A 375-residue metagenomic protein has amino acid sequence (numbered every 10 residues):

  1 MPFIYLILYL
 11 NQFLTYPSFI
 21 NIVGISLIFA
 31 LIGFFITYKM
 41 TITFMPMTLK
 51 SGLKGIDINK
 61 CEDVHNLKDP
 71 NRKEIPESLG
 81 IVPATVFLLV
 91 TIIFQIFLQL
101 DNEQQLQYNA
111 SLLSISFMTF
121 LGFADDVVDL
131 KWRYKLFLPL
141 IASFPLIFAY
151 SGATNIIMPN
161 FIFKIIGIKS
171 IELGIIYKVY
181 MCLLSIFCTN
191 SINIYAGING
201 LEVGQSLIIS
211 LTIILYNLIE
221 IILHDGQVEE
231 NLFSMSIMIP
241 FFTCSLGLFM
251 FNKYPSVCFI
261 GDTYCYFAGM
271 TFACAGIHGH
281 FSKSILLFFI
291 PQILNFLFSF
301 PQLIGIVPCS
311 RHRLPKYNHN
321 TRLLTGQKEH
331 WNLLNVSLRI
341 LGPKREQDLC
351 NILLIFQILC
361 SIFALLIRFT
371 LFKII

Functional and structural regions predicted by a protein language model:
P2-G52, P83-F120, I176-L183, E202-I375: Alpha-helical transmembrane segments
I42-I56, S151-M158: Juxtamembrane interfacial secondary-structure elements that flank transmembrane helices in multi-pass membrane proteins
N59-P76: Juxtamembrane helix-capping/reentrant segments at transmembrane boundaries
H65, N155-E172, L324-N335: Extracytosolic (periplasmic/ER-lumenal) interhelical loops and adjacent juxtamembrane/interface segments of multi-pass
P70-I75, K164-I176: Short aromatic-rich membrane-water interface segments that cap or initiate transmembrane helices in multi-pass membrane
F120-V128, C188-Y195: Membrane-water interface regions at transmembrane-helix termini and the short interhelical loops of multi-pass membrane
F137-F148: Carboxylate/His-rich catalytic cores and anion/metal-binding grooves
